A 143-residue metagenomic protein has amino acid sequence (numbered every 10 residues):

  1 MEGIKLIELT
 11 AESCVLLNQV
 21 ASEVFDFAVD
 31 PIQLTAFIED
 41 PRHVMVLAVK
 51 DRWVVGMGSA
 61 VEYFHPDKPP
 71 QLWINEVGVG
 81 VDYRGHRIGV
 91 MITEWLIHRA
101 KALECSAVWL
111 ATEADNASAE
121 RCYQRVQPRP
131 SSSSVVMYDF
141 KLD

Functional and structural regions predicted by a protein language model:
E2-P69, N75, K141: Acetyl-CoA-dependent GNAT
V79, G85-H98, R121, R125: Conserved acetyl-CoA-binding loop-helix of GNAT-fold acetyltransferases
G80, E113: Residue-level recognition of the GNAT/N-acetyltransferase active site
V90, S106, A114-S134: Conserved active-site alpha-helix within GNAT-family acetyltransferase domains
A100-A111: Conserved GNAT acetyl-CoA-binding A-motif
S133-D143: Active-site/acyl-donor-binding loops of N-acyltransferases
